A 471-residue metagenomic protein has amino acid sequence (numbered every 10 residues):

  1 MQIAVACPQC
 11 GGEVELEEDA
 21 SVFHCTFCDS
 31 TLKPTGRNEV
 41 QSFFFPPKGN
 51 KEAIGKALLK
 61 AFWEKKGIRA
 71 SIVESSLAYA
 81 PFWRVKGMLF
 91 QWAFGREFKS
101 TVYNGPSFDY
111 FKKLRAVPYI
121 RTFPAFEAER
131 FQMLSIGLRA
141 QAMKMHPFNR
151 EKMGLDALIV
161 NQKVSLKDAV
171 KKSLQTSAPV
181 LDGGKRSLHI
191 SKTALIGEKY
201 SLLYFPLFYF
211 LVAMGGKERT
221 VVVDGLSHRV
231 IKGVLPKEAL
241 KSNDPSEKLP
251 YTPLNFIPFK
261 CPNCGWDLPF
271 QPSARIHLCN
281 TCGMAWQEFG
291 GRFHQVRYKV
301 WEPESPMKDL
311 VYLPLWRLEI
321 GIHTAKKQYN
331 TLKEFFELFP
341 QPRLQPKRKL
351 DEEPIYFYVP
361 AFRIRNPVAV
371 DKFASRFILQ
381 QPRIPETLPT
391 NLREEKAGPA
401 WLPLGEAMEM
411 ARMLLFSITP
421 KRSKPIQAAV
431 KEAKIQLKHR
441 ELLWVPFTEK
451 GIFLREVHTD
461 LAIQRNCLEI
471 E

Functional and structural regions predicted by a protein language model:
A4, V22, P258, I276: Residues immediately within or flanking Cys/His clusters that coordinate Zn2+ in small zinc-binding modules
C7-C10, C25-C28, C261-C264, C279-C282: Short cysteine-rich clusters marking metal-coordination/redox-active sites
P8, G12-E13, L249: Cystatin/cathelin-like cysteine-protease inhibitor module
V14, L32, G265-L268, W286: Cys/His-rich microdomains that often coordinate metals
D29-R37, C282-G291: Short Cys/His-rich micro-motifs in 6-15 aa windows
N38-R219, G225-L226, V230-I257, Q271 (+1 more regions): Charged, low-complexity helical/coil segments in non-catalytic cytosolic or luminal regions
T252-P258, N263-R275, T281: Extended non-catalytic domains of envelope/secretory-pathway proteins
